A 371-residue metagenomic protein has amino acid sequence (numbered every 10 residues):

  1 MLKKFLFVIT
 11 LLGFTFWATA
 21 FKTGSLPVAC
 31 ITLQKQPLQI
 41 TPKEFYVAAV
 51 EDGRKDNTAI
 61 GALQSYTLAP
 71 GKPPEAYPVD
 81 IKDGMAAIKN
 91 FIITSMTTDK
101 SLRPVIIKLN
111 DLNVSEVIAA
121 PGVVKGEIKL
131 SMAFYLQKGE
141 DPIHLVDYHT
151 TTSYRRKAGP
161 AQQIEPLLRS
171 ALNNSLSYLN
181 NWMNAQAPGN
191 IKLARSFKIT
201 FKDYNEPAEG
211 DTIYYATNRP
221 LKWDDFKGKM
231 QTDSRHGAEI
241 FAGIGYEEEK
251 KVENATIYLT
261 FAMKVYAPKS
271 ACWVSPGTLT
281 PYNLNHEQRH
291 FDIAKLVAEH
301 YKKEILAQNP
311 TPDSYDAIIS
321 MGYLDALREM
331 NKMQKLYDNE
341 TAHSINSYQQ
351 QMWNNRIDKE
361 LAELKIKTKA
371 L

Functional and structural regions predicted by a protein language model:
M1-C30, L371: Bacterial Sec-dependent N-terminal signal peptides
A20-K82, A86, D147-H149, P188: A structural "domain/chain start" motif
G61, Y135-G159, T260-G277, V297-A307: Short acidic, glycine/tyrosine-flanked loop/strand segments centered on an H-E-D-like triad
A62-P78, D141-L176: Short secondary-structure boundary motifs at beta->alpha junctions and helix caps
S95-E140, Y246-A255: Surface-exposed short loop/turn segments
Y154-D203, L371: C-terminal/domain-edge helix-coil "capping" segments
L193-M263, A267, P310-L371: Metalloprotease/metallohydrolase-associated module, dominated by Zn2+-dependent proteases
Y282-K295: Active-site recognition of the HExxH zinc-binding catalytic motif
